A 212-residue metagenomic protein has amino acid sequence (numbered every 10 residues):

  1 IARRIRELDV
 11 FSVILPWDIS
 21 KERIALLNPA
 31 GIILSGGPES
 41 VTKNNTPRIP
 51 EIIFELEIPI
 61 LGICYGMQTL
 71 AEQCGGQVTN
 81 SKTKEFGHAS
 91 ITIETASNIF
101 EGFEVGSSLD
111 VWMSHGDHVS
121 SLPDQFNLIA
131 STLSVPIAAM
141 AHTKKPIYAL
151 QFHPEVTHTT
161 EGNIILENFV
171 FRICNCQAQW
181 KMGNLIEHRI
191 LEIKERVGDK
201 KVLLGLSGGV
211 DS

Functional and structural regions predicted by a protein language model:
I1-L34, S40-N44, R48-I49, F54-L56 (+1 more regions): RNA-binding accessory domains that recognize and position tRNA/RNA substrates
